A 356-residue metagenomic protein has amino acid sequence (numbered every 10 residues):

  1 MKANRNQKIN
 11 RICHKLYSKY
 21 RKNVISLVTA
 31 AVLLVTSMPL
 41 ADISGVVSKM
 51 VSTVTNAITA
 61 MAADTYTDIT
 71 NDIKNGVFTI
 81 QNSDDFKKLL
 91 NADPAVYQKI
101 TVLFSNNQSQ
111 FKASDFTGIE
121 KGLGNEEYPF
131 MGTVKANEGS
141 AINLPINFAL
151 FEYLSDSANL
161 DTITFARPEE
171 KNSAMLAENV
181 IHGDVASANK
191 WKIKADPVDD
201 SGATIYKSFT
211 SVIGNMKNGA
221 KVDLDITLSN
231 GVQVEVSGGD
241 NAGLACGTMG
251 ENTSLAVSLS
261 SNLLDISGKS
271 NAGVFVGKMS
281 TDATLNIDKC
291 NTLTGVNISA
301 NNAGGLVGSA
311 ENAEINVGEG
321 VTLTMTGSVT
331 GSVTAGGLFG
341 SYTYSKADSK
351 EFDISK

Functional and structural regions predicted by a protein language model:
M1-V28, V46: Bacterial Sec-dependent N-terminal signal peptides
R5-I9, I43, V47, Y66-T70 (+5 more regions): Short amphipathic alpha-helical segments that mediate assembly, nucleic-acid/protein binding, or membrane association
K22-L40: Hydrophobic alpha-helical transmembrane signal-anchor segments
L27-V28, V51-A60, G239, A300 (+1 more regions): Short, intrinsically disordered, low-complexity terminal segments
L34-T65: Sec-dependent signal peptide cleavage junction
A63-L103, D115, N147-S155: Acidic Gly/Asp/Thr-rich repetitive segments characteristic of extracellular carbohydrate-active and adhesion proteins
P94-K99, N106-K356: Surface-exposed loop/turn motifs in large extracellular/passenger domains
